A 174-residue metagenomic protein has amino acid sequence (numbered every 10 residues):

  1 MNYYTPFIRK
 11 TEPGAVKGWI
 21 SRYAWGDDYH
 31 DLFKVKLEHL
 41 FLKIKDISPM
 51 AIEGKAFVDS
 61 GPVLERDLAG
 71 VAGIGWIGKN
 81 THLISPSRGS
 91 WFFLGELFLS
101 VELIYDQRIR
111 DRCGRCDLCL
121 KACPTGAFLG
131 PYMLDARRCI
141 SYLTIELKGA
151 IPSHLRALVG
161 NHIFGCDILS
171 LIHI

Functional and structural regions predicted by a protein language model:
M1-R112, I151: Auxiliary alpha/beta "docking" domains used to position bulky ligands
F93-L94, F98-G165: Ferredoxin-like iron-sulfur electron-transfer modules
I172-I174: Conserved small/polar residues in nucleotide/adenosyl-binding loops
